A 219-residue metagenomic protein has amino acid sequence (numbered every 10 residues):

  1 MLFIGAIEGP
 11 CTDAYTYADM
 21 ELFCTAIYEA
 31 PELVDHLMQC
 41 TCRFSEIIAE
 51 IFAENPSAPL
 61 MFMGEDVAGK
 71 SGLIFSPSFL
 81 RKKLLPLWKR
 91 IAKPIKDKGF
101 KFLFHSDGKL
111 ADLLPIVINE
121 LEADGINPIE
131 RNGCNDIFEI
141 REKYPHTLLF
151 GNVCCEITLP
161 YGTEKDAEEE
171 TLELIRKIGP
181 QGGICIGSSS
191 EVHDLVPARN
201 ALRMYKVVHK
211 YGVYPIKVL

Functional and structural regions predicted by a protein language model:
M1-L219: Active-site loop segments of alpha/beta catalytic cores
